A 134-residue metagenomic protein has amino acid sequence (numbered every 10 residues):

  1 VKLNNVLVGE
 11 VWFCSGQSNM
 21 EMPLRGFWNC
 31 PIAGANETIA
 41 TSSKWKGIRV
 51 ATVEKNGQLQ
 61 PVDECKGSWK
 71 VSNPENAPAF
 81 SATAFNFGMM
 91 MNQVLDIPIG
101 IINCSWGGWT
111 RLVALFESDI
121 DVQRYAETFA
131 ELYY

Functional and structural regions predicted by a protein language model:
V1-Y134: Cell-envelope and extracellular/periplasmic
